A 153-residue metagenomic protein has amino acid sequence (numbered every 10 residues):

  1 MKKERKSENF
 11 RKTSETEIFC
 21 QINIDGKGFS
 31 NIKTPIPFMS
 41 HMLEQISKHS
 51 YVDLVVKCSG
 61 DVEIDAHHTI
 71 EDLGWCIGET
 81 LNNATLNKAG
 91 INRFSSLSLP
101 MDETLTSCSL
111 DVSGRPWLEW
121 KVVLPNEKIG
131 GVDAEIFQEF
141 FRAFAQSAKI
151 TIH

Functional and structural regions predicted by a protein language model:
M1-H153: Structural preference for solvent-exposed beta-strand-turn elements and adjacent flexible terminal/loop segments within
